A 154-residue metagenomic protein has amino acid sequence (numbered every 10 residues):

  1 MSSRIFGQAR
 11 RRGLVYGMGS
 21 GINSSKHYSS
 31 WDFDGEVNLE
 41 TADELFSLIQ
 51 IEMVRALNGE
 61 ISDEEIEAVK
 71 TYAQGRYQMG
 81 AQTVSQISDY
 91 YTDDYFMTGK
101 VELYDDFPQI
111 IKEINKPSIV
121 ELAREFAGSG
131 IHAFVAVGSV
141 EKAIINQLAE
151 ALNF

Functional and structural regions predicted by a protein language model:
M1-S2: Short Ser/Thr-interspersed hydrophobic loop/turn segments at strand-loop and sheet-helix junctions that line or gate
F6-N58, D63-E113, S129-G138: M16 family metallopeptidases and their MPP-like homologs
L45, N115-S118, E141-I144: Short, hydrophobic-biased amphipathic alpha-helical segments
I114-F126: A short, acidic, amphipathic alpha-helical segment used as a generic capping/interface helix at domain edges
G128-F154: Proteolytic maturation boundary segments
